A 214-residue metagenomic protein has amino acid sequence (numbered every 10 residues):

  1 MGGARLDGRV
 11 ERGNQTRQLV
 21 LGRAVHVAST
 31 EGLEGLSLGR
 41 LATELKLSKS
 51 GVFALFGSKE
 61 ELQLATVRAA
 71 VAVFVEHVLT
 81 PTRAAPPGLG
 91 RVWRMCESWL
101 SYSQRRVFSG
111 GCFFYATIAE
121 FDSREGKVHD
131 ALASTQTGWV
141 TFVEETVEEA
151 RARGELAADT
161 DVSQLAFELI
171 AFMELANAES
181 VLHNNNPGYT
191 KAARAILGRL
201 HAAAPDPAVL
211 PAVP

Functional and structural regions predicted by a protein language model:
M1-D7, R94-S101, T137-R153, F172 (+1 more regions): C-terminal peripheral helix-coil segments that are non-catalytic and often amphipathic
M1-E31, G35-E44, E61-L64: Basic, helix-initiating cap at the start of DNA-binding domains
G13, R17, V67, V71 (+2 more regions): Amphipathic, non-transmembrane alpha-helical scaffold segments
L45-F56: Short hydrophobic/aromatic patch on the recognition helix
F56, E61-A70: Alpha-helical DNA-contacting segments of helix-turn-helix folds
A65, V78-G110, V162-L169: Hydrophobic alpha-helical connector segments
G90, D130-T135, A152-E168, P187 (+1 more regions): All-alpha amphipathic helical-bundle segments outside canonical DNA-binding/catalytic cores that form hydrophobic
R91, R105-K127: Amphipathic alpha-helical segments used for helix-helix packing
